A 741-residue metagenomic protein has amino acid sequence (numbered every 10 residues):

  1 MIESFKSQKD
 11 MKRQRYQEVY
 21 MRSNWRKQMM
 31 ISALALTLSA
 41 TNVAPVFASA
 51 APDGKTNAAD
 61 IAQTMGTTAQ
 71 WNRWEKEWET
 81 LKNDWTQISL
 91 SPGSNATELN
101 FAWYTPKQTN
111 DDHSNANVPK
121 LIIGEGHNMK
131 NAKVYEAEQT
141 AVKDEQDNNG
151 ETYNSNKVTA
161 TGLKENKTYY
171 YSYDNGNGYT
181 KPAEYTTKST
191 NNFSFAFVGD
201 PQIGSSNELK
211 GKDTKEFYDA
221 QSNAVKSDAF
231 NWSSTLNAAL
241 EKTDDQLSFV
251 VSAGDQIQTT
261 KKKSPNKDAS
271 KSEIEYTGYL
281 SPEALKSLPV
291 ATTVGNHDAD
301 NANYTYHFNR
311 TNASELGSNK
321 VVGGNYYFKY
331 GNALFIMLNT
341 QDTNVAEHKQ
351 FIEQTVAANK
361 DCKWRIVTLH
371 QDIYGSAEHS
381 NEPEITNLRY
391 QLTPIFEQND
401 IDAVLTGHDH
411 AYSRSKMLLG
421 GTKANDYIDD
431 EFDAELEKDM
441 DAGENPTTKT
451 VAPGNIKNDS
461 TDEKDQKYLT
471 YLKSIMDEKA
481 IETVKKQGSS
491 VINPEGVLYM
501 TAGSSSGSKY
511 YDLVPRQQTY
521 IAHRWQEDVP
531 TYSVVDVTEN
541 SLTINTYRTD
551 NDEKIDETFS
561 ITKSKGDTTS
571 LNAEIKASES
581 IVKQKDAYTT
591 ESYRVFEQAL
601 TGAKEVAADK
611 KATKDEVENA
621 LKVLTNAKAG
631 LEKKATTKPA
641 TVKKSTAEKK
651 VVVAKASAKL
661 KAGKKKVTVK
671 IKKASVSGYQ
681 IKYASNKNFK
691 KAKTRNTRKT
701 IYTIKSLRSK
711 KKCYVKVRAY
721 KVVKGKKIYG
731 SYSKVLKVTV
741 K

Functional and structural regions predicted by a protein language model:
A40-A59: Sec-dependent signal peptide cleavage junction
D60-T293, A299-V321, Q350-Q354, I385-N399: Divalent metal-dependent phosphoesterase catalytic cores across multiple superfamilies
E75-L99, V642-S675, K727-K741: Pro/Thr/Ser/Gly-rich low-complexity, intrinsically disordered linker/stalk tracts
N117-M129, S675-T694: Extracellular low-complexity, O-glycosylation-prone stalks/linkers
N148-T152, K693-R698: Short beta-strand segments within Ig-like beta-sandwich modules, predominantly Fibronectin type-III
N154-A160, E165-T187, K210, K215-S222 (+6 more regions): Extended active-site neighborhood of metal-dependent phosphoesterases/phosphodiesterases
N166-K167, I704-G725: Beta-strand-rich modules
K565-K644: Beta-rich interaction/scaffold domains
